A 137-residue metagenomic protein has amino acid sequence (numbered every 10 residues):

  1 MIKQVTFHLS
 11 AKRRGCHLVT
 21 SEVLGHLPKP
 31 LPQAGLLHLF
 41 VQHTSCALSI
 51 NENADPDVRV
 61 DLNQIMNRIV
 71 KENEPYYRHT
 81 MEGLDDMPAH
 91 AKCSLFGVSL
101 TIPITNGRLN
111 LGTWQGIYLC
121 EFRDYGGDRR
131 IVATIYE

Functional and structural regions predicted by a protein language model:
M1-E137: Active-site histidine-anchored catalytic micro-motif
